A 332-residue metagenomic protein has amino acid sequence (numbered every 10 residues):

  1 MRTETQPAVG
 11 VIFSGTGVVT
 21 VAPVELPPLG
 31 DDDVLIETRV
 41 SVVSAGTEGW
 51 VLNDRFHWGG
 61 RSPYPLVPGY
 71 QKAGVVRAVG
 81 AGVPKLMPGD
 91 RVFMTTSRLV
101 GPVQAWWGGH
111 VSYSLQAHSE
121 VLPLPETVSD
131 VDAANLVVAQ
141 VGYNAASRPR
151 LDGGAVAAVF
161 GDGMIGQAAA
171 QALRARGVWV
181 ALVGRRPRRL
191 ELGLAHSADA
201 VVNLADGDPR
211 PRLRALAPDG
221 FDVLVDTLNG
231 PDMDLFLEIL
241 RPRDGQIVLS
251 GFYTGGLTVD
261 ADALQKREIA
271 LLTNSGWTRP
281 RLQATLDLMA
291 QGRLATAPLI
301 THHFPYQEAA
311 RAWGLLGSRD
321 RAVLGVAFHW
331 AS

Functional and structural regions predicted by a protein language model:
M1-Q6, D219-G220, P231-E238, R279-S332: C-terminal hydrophobic helical "lid"/dimerization subdomain of Rossmann-like NAD(P)H-dependent oxidoreductases
P27-V43, R55-R98, P125-T127: Glycine-rich beta-strand-centered segment in the early N-terminal region that forms part of a ligand/cofactor-binding
V40, Q71, D90-R91, Y113 (+3 more regions): Residue-level marker of beta-strand positions
K85, V92-F160: NAD(P)H dinucleotide-binding glycine-rich loop of Rossmann-like/cofactor-binding domains, especially the beta1-alpha1
S129-D206: Mid-domain Rossmann-like dinucleotide-binding core that forms the NAD(H)/NADP(H) cofactor-binding site
L151, H196-A270, R321: Glycine-rich cofactor phosphate-binding loops and adjacent beta1-alpha1 units of small-molecule cofactor enzyme domains
R186, Y253, W277: Residues in the short beta-alpha loop(s) of Rossmann-like NAD(P)-binding domains
Q246-V248, V259-L299: Rossmann-fold dehydrogenase core element
